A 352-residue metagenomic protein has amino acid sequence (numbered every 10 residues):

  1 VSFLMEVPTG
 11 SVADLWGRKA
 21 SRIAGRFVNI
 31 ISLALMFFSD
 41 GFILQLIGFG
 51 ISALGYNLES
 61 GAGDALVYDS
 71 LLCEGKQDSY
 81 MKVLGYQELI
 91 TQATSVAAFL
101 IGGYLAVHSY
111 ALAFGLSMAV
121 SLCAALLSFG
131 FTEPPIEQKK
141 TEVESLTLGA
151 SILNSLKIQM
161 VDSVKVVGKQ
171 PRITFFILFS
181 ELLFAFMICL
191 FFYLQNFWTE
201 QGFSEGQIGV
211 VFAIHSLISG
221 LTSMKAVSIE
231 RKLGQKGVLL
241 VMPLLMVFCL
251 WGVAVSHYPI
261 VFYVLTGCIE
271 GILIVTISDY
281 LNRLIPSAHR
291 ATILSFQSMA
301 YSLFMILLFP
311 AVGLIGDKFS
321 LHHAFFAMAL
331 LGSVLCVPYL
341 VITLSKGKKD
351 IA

Functional and structural regions predicted by a protein language model:
V1-N29, L44, G48-A106, S117-A124 (+6 more regions): Substrate-agnostic recognition of the 12-TM MFS/MFS-like secondary transporter fold
G17-R18, G41, S109-Y110, F203-S204 (+3 more regions): A helix-boundary/kink motif common to multi-pass secondary transporters, especially Major Facilitator Superfamily
R18-A24, A113, G234-V241, A324: Juxtamembrane helix-start motifs in multi-pass secondary transporters
F27-G41, Q45, F129, L244-H257: C-terminal ends and interior cores of transmembrane alpha-helices in multi-pass membrane transporters/permeases
F42, L46, S155, Q159 (+3 more regions): Primarily residues marking transmembrane-helix entry/exit sites
Y110-A113, S117-L146, V341-A352: Helix-loop junctions on the cytosolic side of multi-pass membrane transporters, especially the intracellular loop
E133-L178: Juxtamembrane intracellular "pre-TM" segments in multi-pass secondary transporters
N196-G202: Membrane-interface helix caps of multi-pass secondary transporters
